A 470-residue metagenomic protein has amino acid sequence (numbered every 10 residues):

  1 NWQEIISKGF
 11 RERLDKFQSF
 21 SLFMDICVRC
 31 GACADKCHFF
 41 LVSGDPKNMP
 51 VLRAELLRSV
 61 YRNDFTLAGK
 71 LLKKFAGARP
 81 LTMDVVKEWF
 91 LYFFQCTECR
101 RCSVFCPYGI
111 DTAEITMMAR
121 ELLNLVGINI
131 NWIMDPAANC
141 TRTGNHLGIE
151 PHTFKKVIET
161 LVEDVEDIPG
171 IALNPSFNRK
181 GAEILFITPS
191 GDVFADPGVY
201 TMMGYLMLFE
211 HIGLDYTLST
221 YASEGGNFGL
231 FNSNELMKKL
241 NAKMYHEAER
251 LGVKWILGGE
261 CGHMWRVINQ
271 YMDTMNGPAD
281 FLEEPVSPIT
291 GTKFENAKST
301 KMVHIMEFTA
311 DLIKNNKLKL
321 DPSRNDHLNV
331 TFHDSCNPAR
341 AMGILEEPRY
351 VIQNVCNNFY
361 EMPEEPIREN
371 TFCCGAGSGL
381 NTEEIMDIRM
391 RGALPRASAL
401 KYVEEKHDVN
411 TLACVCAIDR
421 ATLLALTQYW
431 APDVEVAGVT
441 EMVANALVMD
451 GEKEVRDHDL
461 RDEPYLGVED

Functional and structural regions predicted by a protein language model:
N1-R29, H38-F75: N-terminal cysteine/histidine-rich coordination modules
D15-S21, A54, R58-G291, R461-D470: Iron-sulfur-cluster electron-transfer modules
C27-C33, C37, C96-C102, C106 (+4 more regions): Short cysteine clusters
D35-N63, V104-L123, G379-A393, A421-P432: Iron-sulfur (Fe-S) cluster-binding segments and ferredoxin-like electron-carrier domains, especially [2Fe-2S]
G109, V193-G291, N337-N354, Y360-D470: Cofactor-cradling patches in redox/metallo enzymes
K301-I352: C-terminal amphipathic alpha-helical segment
